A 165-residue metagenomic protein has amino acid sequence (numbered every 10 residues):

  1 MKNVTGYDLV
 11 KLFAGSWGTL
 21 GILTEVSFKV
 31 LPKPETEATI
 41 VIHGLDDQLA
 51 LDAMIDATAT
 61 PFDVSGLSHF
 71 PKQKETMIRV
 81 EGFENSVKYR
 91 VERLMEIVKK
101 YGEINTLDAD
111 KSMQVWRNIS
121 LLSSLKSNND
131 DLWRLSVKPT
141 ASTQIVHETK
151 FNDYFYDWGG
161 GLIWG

Functional and structural regions predicted by a protein language model:
M1-G165: Noncatalytic alpha-helical scaffold of FAD-dependent oxidoreductases
